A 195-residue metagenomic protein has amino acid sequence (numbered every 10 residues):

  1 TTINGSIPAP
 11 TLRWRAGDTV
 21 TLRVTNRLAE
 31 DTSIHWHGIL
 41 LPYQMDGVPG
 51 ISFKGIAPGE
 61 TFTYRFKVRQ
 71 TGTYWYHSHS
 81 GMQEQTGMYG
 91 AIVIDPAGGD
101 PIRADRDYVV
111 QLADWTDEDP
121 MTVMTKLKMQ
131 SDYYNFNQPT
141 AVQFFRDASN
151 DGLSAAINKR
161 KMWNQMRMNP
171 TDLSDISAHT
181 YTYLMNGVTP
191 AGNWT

Functional and structural regions predicted by a protein language model:
T1-T195: Histidine-centered copper-binding motifs that mark active-site loops of extracellular/periplasmic copper enzymes
